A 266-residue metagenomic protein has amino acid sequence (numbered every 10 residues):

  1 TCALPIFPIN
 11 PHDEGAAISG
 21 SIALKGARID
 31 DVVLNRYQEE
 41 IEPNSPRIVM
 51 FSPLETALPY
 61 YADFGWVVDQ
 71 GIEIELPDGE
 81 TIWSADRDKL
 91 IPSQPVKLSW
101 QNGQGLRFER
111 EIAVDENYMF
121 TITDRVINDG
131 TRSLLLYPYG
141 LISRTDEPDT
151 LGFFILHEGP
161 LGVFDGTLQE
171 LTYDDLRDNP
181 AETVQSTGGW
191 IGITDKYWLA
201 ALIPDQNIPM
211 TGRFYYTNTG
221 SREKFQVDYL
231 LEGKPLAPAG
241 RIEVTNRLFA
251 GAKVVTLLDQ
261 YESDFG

Functional and structural regions predicted by a protein language model:
T1-G266: Soluble non-transmembrane domains of integral membrane proteins
